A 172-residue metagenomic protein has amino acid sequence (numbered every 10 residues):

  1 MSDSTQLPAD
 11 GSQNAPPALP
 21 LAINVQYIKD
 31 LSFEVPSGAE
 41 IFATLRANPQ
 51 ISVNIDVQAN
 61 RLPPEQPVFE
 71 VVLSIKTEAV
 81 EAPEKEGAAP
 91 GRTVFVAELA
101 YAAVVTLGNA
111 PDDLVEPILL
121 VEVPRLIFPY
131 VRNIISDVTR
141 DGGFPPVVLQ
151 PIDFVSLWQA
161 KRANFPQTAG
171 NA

Functional and structural regions predicted by a protein language model:
S2-L126, R132-A172: N-terminal intrinsically disordered, cationic/polar leader segments that include organellar targeting peptides
